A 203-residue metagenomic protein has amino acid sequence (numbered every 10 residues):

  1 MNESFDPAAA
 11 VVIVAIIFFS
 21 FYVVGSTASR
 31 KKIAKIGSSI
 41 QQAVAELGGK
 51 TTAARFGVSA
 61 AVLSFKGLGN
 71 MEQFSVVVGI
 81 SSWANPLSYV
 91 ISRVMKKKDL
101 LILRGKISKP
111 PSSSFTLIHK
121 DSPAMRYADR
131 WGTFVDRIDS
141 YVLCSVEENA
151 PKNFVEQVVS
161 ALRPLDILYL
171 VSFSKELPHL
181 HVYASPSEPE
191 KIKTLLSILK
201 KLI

Functional and structural regions predicted by a protein language model:
M1-S4: Short, strongly hydrophobic alpha-helical membrane anchors
P7-V24: Single-pass alpha-helical transmembrane signal-anchor segments
F21-G25, A184-S187: Residue-level detector of alpha-helix boundaries and kinks
V24-K97: N-terminal topogenic membrane-targeting module
T27, T51-T52, T116, T133 (+1 more regions): Residue-identity detector for threonine
Q41-G48, V159-D166, K200-I203: Generic secondary-structure transition motif, activating predominantly at the C-termini of alpha-helices
E72-K191: Structured extramembrane domains adjacent to transmembrane segments
K191-I203: Short amphipathic C-terminal alpha-helix that caps PH/PH-like domains
